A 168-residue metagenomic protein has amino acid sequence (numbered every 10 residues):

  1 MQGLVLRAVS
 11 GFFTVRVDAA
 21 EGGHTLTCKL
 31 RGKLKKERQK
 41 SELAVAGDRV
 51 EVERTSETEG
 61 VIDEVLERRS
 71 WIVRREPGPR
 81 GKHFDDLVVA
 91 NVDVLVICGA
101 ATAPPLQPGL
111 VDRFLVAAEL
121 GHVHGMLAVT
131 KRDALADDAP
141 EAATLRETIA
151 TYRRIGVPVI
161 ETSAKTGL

Functional and structural regions predicted by a protein language model:
M1-P108: N-terminal accessory targeting/assembly segments
Q2, V45, L95, H122-V123 (+2 more regions): Structural and coupling elements of P-loop NTPases
G23, E57, L120, R154-G156: Short, well-ordered coil/turn elements that cap or connect secondary structure elements
G47, A118, T130: Residue-level signal for inorganic ion chemistry
I97, L127-V129: Structural beta-sheet core signal
A101-P104, R132-D137: Short histidine/acidic/glycine/proline-rich micro-motifs that form metal- and phosphate-coordinating active-site loops
G109-E119: Histidine-anchored nucleotide/phosphate-binding helix
H124, A134-L168: Canonical P-loop GTPase G-domain recognition
